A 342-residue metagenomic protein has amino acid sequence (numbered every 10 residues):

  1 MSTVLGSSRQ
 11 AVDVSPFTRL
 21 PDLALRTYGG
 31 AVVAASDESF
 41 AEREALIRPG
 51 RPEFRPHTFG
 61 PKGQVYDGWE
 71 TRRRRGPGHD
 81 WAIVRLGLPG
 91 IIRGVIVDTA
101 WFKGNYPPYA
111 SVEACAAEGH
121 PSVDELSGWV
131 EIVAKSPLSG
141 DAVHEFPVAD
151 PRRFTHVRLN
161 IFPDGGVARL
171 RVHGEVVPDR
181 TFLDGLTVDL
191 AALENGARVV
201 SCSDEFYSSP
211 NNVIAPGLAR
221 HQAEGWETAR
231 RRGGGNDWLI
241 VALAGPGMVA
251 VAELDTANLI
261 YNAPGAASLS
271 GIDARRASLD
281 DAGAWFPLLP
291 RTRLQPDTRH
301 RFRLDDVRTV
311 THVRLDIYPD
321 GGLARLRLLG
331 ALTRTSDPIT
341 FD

Functional and structural regions predicted by a protein language model:
S2-W81, E175-A244, I260-N262, L332-D342: Disordered, acidic Ser/Thr/Pro-rich linker "stalks" and the adjacent N-terminal cap of the next globular domain
F59-D67, P121-F146, N212-R231, S278-L304: Intrinsic, low-complexity N-terminal interaction/targeting segments
I83-R85, I96, S111-E113, R158-N160 (+6 more regions): Beta-strand cores of modular interaction/reader domains in eukaryotic scaffold and signaling proteins, especially PDZ
P89, W129-G166, N236, L243 (+2 more regions): Beta-sandwich interaction modules
G90-W101, L159, M248-N258, L315: A short beta-strand element within beta-rich, extracytoplasmic domains of secreted/secretory-pathway proteins
N105-E118, N262-R275: Short, surface-exposed beta-strand/strand-loop-strand elements in extracellular ectodomains
P107-Y109, V167, V249-V251, P264-A266 (+2 more regions): Exposed beta-strand and adjacent loop surfaces of beta-rich binding modules that mediate intermolecular recognition
V167-P178, L328: Short, structured interface segments
